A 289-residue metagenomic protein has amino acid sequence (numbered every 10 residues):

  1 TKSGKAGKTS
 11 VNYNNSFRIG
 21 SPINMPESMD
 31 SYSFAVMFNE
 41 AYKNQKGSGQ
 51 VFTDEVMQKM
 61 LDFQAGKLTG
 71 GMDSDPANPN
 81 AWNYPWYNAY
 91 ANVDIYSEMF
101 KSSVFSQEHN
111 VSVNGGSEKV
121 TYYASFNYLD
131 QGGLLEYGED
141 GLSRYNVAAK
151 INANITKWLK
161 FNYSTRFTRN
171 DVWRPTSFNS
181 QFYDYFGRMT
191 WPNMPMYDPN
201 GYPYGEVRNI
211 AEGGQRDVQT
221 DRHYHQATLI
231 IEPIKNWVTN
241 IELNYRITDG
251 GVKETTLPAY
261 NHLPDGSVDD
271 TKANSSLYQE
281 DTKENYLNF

Functional and structural regions predicted by a protein language model:
A6-N92, S103, L129, G133-Y224 (+1 more regions): Surface-exposed loop/interface segments of Gram-negative outer-membrane beta-barrel transport/assembly proteins
Y96-E98: Surface-exposed cleft-lining segments at the edges of enzyme active sites
S106, S117-E118, N152-K160, E232-I234: Outer-membrane beta-barrel channels and translocator barrels
S112: Short, Arg/Lys-rich segments that mark the N-terminal edge of DNA/RNA- and chromatin-recognition modules
G115-K119, Y128: A generic beta-sheet turn/junction motif
